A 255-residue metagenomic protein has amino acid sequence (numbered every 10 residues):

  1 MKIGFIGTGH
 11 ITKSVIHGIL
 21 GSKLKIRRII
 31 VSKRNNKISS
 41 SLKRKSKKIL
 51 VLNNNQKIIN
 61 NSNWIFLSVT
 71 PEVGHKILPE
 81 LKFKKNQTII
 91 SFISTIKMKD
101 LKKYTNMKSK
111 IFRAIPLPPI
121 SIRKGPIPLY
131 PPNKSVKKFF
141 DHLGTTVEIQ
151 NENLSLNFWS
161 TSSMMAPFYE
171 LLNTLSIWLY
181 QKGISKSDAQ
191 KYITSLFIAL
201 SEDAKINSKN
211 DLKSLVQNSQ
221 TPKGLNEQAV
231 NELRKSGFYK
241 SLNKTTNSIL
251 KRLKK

Functional and structural regions predicted by a protein language model:
M1-N53, K57, W178-Q181: NAD(P)+-binding Rossmann beta1-loop-alpha1 motif at the extreme N-terminus of oxidoreductases
T12, S39, S62, G74 (+8 more regions): A general structural signal for well-ordered alpha-helical segments in protein cores
K13, H17-G21, R44, P79 (+3 more regions): Short, well-ordered alpha-helices that flank and scaffold nucleotide-derived cofactor binding pockets
V15-H17, I38, I49-L129, N133: Rossmann-like NAD(P)(H) cofactor-binding subdomain of soluble oxidoreductases
I29, I58, G74, S185-I193 (+2 more regions): Small-residue helix-packing motif on alpha-helices
D100-K110, G125-W159, S163-N207, S248-L253: Internal alpha-helical scaffold of NAD(P)-dependent oxidoreductase catalytic cores
T194, I198-K255: NAD(P)-dependent Rossmann-like dehydrogenase/reductase catalytic/cofactor-binding core
